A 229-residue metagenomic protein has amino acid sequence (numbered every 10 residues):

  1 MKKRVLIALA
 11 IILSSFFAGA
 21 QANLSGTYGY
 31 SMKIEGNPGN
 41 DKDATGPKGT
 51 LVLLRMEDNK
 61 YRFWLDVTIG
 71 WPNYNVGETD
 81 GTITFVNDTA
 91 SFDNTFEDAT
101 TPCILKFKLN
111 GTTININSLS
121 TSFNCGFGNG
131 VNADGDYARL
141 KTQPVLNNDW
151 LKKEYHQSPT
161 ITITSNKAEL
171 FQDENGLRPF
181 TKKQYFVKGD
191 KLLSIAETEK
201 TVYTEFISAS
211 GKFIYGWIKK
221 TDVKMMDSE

Functional and structural regions predicted by a protein language model:
R4-F16: Sec-dependent N-terminal signal peptides
Q21-G39, D58-W64, F85-F96, V202: Short, hydrophobic/aromatic-rich segments at coil-to-beta transitions
Q21-K48, A133-T160: Tryptophan-anchored aromatic micro-motifs
G36-N40, K60-R62, V67-G77, A99-I104 (+3 more regions): Short, surface-exposed beta-strand/loop "edge" segments at domain boundaries and coil↔beta transitions
N40-F85, I163, K167, N175-Q184: N-terminal glycine/threonine-rich, aromatic-flanked beta-hairpin/loop signature
I83-Q143: Extended, hydrophobic interaction surfaces within ordered domains
T142-Y155, E205-E229: Boundary regions of SH3-family modules and the immediately adjacent low-complexity/disordered segments in eukaryotic
Y155-K200, S208, S228-E229: Beta-loop motif signature
